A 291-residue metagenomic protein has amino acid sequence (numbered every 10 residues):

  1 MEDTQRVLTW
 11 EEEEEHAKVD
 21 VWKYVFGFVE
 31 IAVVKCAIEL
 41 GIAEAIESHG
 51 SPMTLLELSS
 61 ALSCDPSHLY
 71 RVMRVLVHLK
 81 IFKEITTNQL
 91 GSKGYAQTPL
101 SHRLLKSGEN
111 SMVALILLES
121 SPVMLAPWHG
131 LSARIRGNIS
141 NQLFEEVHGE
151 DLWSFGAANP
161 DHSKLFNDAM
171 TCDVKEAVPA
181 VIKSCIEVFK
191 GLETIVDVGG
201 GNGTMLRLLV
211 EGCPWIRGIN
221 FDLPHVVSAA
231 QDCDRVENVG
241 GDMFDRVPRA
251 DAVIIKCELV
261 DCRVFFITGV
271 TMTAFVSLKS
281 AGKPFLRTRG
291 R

Functional and structural regions predicted by a protein language model:
E2-E11, E15-T194: Conserved Class I S-adenosyl-L-methionine-dependent methyltransferase catalytic core
V72, L208-L209, T273: A short acidic, amphipathic alpha-helical/loop segment
H162, V188-G191, P214, P248-R249 (+1 more regions): Residue-level preference for short coil/turn positions at secondary-structure junctions
E193-A252: Class I SAM-dependent methyltransferase SAM/SAH-binding core
R249-S280: A short SAM/SAH-binding and catalytic strip from SAM-dependent methyltransferases
G282-R291: Conserved beta-strand signature within the Rossmann-like core of class I S-adenosyl-L-methionine
